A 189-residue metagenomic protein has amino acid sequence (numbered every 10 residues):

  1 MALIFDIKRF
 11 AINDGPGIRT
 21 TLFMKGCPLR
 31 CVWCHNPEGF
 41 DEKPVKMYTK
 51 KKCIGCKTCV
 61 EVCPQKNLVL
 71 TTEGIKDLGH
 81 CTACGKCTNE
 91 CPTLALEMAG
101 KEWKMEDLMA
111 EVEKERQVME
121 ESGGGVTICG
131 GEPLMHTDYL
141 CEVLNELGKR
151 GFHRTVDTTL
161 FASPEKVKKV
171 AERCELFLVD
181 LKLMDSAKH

Functional and structural regions predicted by a protein language model:
M1: Iron-sulfur (Fe-S) cluster-binding modules
F5-T58, G74-A83: N-terminal pre-triad scaffold of radical SAM enzymes
L22, C31, E132, V156 (+1 more regions): Conserved, mostly hydrophobic/aromatic
E42-R173: Conserved Radical SAM active-site core
K43, D185-H189: A short acidic, helix-capping loop that chelates divalent metal ions and anchors anionic groups
A171-D185: Non-cysteine beta-strand/loop elements that form the S-adenosyl-L-methionine
